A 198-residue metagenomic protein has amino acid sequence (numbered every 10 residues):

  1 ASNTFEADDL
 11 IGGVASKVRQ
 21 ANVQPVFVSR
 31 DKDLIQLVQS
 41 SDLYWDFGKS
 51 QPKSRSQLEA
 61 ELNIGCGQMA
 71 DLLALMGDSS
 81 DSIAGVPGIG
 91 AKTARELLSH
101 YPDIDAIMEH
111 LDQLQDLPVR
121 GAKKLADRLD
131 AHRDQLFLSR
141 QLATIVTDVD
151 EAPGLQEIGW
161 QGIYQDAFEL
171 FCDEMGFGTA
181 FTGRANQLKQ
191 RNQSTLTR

Functional and structural regions predicted by a protein language model:
A1-P153: Extended two-metal-dependent nuclease catalytic cores across DNA- and RNA-processing enzymes
A131, L136, Q141-R198: Low-complexity, acidic/Ser/Thr- and charged residue-rich accessory regions of DNA metabolism proteins
